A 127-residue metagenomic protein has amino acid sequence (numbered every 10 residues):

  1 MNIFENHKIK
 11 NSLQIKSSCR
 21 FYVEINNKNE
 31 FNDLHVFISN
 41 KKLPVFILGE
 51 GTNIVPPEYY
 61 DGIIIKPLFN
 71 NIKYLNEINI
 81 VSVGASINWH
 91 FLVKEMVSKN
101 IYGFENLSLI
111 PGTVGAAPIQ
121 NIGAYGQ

Functional and structural regions predicted by a protein language model:
M1-Y125: Anion-binding (especially nucleotide phosphate/pyrophosphate-binding) glycine-rich loop and adjoining beta-alpha core
